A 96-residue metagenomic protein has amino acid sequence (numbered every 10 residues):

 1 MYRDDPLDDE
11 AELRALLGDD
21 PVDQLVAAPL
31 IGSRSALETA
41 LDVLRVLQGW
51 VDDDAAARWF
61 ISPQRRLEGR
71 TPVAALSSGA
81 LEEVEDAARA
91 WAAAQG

Functional and structural regions predicted by a protein language model:
M1-G96: Non-transmembrane "mature" sequence context
